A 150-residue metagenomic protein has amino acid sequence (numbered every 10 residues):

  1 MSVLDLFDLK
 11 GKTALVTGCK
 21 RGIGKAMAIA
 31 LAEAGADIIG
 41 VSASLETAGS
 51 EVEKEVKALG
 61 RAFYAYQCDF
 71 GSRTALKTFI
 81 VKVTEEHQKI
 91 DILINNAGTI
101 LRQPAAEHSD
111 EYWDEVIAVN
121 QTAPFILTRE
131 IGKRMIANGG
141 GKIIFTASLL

Functional and structural regions predicted by a protein language model:
K20-R21: Conserved glycine-rich cofactor-binding loop
A36-E51: Conserved glycine-rich Rossmann-like NAD(P)H-binding loop of the short-chain dehydrogenase/reductase
Q67-F79, D110: The beta1-alpha1 cofactor-binding region of Rossmann-like NAD(H)/NADP(H)-dependent oxidoreductases
N96-L101: Conserved NAD(P)H cofactor-binding loop of Rossmann-fold oxidoreductase domains
P104-A105, Y112-I117: Substrate-binding pocket helix/loop in short-chain dehydrogenase/reductase
T128-R129: A short, exposed helix-loop element centered on a Lys and neighboring polar residues
S148: Residue(s) in the substrate-gating loop at a strand-loop-helix junction that position the organic substrate next
